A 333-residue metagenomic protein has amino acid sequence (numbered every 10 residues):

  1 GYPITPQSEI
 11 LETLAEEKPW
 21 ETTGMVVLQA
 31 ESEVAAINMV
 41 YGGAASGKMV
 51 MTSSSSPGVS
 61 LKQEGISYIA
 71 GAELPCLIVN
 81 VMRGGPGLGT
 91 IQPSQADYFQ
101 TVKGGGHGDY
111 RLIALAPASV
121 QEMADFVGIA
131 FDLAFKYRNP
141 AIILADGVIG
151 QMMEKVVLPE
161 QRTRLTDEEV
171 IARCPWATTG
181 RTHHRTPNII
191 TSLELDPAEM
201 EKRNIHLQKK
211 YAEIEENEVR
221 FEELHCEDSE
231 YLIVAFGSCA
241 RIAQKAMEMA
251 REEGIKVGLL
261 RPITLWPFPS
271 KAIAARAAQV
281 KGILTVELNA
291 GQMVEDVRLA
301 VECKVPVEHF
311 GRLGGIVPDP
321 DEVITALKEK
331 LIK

Functional and structural regions predicted by a protein language model:
G1-G104, R111, S119, V305 (+2 more regions): Thiamine diphosphate
T13, M39, E64-G65, I129 (+3 more regions): A short acidic, amphipathic alpha-helical/loop segment
P19-T22, G43-A45, Y68-G71, V102-G108 (+6 more regions): Solvent-exposed alpha-helices and their adjacent loops that cap or buttress functional pockets in soluble metabolic
K62, M152-E154, I242-Q244: Short helix/loop capping segments that flank catalytic or ligand/cofactor-binding pockets
R83-G85, A145-M152, G237-C239, A290 (+1 more regions): Glycine-rich beta-alpha junction loops
I91, H107, K209-K333: Thiamine diphosphate
Q92-D146: Conserved thiamine diphosphate
R138-E223: Conformationally flexible catalytic loops at phosphate/diphosphate-handling active centers
